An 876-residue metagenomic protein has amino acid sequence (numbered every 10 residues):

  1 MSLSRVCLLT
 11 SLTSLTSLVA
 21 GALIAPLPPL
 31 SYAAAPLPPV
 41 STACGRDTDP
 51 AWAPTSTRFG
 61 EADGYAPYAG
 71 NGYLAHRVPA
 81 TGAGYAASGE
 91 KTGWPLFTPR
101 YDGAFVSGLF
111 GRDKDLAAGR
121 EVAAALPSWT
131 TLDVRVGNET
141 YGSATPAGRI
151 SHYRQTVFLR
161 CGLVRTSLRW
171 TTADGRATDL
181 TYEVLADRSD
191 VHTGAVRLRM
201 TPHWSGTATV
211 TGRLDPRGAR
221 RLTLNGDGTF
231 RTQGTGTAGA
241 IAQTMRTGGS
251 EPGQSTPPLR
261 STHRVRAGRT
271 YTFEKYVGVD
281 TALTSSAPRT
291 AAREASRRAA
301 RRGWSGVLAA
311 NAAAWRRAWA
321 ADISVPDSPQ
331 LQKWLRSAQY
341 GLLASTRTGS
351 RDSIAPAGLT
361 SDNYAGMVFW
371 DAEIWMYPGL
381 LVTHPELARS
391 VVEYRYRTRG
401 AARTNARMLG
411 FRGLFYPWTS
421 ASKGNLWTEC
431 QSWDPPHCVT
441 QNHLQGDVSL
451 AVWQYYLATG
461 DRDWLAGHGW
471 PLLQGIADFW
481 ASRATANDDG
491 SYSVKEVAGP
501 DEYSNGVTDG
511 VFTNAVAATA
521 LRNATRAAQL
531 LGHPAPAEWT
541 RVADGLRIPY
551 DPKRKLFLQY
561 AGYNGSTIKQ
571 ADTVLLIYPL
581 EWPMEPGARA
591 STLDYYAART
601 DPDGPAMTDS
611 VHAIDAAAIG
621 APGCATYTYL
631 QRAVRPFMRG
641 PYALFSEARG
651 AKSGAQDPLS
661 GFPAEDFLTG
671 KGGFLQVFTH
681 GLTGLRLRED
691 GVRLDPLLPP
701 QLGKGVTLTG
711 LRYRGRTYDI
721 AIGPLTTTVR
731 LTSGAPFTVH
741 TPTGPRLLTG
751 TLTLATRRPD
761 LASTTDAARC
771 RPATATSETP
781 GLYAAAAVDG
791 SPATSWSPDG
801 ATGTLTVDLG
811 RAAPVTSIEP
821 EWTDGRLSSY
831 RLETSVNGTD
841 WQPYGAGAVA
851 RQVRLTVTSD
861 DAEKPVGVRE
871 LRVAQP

Functional and structural regions predicted by a protein language model:
M1-P36: Secretory targeting and sorting signals
V19, K652, A755-A812, E821-Y830 (+3 more regions): Disordered, acidic Ser/Thr/Pro-rich linker "stalks" and the adjacent N-terminal cap of the next globular domain
P36-A365, R746-L748, T756-D760: Acidic/polar, glycine-enriched structural segments that form the non-catalytic walls/loops of the carbohydrate-binding
K114-D179, W433, D489, G623-T774: Non-catalytic C-terminal accessory modules of carbohydrate-active enzymes
T346-T360, E386-L450, Y456, D463-G467 (+3 more regions): Helix-terminus loop motifs that line ligand-binding clefts
V368-R399, L450, L457-A458, G467 (+2 more regions): Active-site core of glycosidic bond-cleaving carbohydrate-active enzymes
G475, F479-L531: Acidic/histidine-rich catalytic neighborhood
L855-E863: Short beta-strand-plus-loop segments that form exposed binding edges in beta-rich domains
